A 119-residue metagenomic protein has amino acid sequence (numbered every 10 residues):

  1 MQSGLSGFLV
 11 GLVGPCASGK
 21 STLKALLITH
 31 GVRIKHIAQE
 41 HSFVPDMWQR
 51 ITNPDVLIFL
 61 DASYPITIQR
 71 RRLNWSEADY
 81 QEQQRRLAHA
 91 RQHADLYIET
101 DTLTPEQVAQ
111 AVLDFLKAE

Functional and structural regions predicted by a protein language model:
Q2-G4, P15, A25-D55: Conserved substrate/cofactor phosphate-moiety recognition/catalytic segment in nucleotide-dependent phosphotransferases
L5-L9: Pre-Walker A (Motif I) flank of P-loop NTPase domains
L12: Hydrophobic anchor at the beta1->P-loop junction of P-loop NTPases
G19: Conserved glycine(s) of the Walker
T22: Conserved Walker
N53-R70, I98: Conserved phosphate-donor/acceptor-positioning beta-strand/loop module used by diverse small-molecule
L73-A111: Small-molecule kinase domains that catalyze NTP-dependent phosphoryl transfer to phosphate-bearing small molecules
A111-E119: C-terminal alpha-helix
